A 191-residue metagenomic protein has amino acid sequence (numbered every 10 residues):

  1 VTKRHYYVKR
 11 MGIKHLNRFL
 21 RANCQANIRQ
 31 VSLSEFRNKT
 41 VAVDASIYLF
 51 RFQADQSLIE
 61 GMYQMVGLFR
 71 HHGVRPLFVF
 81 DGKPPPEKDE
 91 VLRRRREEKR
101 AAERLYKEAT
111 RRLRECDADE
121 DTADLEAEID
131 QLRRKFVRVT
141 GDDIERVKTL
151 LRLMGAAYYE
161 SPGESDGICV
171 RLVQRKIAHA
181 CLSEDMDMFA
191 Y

Functional and structural regions predicted by a protein language model:
T2-K3: Extreme N-terminal basic, low-complexity initiation segments that serve as generic localization/processing leaders
Y6-R29, E35-E164, I168-Q174: Noncatalytic, basic helical substrate-engagement surface that gates or grips nucleic-acid strands
C169-Y191: Acidic, metal-binding active-site segment of PIN/NYN-like and related structure-specific nucleases
